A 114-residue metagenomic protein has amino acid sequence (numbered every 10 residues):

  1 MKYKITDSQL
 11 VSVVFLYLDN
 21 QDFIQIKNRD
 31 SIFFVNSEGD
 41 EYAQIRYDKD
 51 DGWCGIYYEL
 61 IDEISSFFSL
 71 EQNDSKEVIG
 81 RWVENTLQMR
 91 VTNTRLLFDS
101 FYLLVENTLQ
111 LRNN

Functional and structural regions predicted by a protein language model:
M1-D19: Short acidic, low-complexity intrinsically disordered linear motifs used for protein-protein interactions
Y3-K4, L103-N114: Short acidic DE-rich linear segments
V14, T86-M89, T108-L111: A compositionally biased, intrinsically disordered/low-complexity signal enriched for hydrophobic/aromatic residues
L18-S31: Short, charged/polar N-terminal "headpieces" of proteins
R29, F33-F98: Acidic, low-complexity, intrinsically disordered interaction modules
